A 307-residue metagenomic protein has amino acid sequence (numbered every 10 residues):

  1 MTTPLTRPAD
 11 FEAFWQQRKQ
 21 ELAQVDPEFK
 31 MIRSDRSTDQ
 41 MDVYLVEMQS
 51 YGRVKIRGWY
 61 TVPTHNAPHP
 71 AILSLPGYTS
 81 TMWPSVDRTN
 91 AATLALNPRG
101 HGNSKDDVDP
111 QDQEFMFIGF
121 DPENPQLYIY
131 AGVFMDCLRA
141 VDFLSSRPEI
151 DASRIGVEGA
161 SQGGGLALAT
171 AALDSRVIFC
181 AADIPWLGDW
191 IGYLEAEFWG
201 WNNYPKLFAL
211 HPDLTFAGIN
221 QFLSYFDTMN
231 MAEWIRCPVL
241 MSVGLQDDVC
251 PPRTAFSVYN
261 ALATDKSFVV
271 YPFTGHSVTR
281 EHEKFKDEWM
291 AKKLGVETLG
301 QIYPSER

Functional and structural regions predicted by a protein language model:
M1-D42, L299-R307: N-terminal targeting or regulatory segments adjacent to alpha/beta-hydrolase or S9 domains
G58-P63, A67-Y78: Short beta-strand element of the alpha/beta-hydrolase
W83-S85, A92-M135, G192-E195, W199-W201: Cap/lid segment of the alpha/beta-hydrolase catalytic domain
I118-S161: Gly/Ser-rich "nucleophile elbow"/oxyanion-hole loop immediately N-terminal to the catalytic nucleophile in hydrolases
L168-L214, V270, V278: Hydrolase active-site cap/lid region
W234-I235, M241-V243, D247: Short beta-strand/loop motif that positions the catalytic acidic residue of the alpha/beta-hydrolase fold
L245-C250, H276-S277: Acidic catalytic loop of the alpha/beta-hydrolase fold
F256-R307: C-terminal catalytic histidine-bearing segment of alpha/beta-hydrolase fold enzymes
